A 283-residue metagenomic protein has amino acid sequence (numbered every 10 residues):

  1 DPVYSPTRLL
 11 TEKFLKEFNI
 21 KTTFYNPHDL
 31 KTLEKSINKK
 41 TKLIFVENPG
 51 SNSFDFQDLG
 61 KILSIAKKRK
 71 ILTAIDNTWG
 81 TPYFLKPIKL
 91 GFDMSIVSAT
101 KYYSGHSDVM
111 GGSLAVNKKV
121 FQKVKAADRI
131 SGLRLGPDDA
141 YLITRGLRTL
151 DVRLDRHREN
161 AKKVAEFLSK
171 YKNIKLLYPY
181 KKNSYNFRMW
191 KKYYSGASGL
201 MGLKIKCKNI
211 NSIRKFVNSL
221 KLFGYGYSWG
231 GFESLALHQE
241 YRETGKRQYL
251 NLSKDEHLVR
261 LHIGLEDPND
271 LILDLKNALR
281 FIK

Functional and structural regions predicted by a protein language model:
D1-Y171: Conserved PLP-enzyme active-site core in the AAT-like
V3-S5, E12, K21-T23, K35 (+4 more regions): PLP-dependent enzyme catalytic core of the Aspartate aminotransferase-like
T41, A165, K221-G224, L279: Residue-level detector of secondary-structure transition/capping positions
G50, V120, K182, C207-N209 (+1 more regions): Residues that cap or initiate secondary-structure elements
S98, S104-G105, T144-R145, T149-V152 (+6 more regions): Generic structural "secondary-structure junction" signal
Q122-V124, I213, L271-L273: Short acidic, gly/pro-rich beta-turn/loop elements at beta-sheet edges and active-site/ligand-binding grooves
L176-V259, I263: Conserved C-terminal alpha-helix-loop-beta "cap" of PLP-dependent enzymes that closes/shapes the active-site mouth
